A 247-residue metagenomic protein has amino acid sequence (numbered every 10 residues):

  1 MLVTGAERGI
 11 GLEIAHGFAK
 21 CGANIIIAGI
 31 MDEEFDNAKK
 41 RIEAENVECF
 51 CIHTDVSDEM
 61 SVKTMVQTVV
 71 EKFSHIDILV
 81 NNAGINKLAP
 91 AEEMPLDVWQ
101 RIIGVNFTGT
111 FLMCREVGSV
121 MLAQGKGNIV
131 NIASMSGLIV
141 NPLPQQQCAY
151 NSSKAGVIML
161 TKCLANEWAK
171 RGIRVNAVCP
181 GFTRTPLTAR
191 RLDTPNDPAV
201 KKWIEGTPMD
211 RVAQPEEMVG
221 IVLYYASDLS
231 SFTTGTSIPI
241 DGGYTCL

Functional and structural regions predicted by a protein language model:
E7-G9: Conserved glycine-rich cofactor-binding loop
E33, H53-M65, L96, E216-E217: The beta1-alpha1 cofactor-binding region of Rossmann-like NAD(H)/NADP(H)-dependent oxidoreductases
P90-A91, P95-I103, A199, W203: Substrate-binding pocket helix/loop in short-chain dehydrogenase/reductase
C114, S153, T161: Active-site helix of classical SDR
S119, N166-K170, S231: Alpha-helical segment proximal to the catalytic Tyr-Lys
S134: Residue(s) in the substrate-gating loop at a strand-loop-helix junction that position the organic substrate next
I139, L223, T234-L247: Short C-terminal tail/terminal secondary-structure segment of NAD(P)H-dependent dehydrogenase/reductase domains
